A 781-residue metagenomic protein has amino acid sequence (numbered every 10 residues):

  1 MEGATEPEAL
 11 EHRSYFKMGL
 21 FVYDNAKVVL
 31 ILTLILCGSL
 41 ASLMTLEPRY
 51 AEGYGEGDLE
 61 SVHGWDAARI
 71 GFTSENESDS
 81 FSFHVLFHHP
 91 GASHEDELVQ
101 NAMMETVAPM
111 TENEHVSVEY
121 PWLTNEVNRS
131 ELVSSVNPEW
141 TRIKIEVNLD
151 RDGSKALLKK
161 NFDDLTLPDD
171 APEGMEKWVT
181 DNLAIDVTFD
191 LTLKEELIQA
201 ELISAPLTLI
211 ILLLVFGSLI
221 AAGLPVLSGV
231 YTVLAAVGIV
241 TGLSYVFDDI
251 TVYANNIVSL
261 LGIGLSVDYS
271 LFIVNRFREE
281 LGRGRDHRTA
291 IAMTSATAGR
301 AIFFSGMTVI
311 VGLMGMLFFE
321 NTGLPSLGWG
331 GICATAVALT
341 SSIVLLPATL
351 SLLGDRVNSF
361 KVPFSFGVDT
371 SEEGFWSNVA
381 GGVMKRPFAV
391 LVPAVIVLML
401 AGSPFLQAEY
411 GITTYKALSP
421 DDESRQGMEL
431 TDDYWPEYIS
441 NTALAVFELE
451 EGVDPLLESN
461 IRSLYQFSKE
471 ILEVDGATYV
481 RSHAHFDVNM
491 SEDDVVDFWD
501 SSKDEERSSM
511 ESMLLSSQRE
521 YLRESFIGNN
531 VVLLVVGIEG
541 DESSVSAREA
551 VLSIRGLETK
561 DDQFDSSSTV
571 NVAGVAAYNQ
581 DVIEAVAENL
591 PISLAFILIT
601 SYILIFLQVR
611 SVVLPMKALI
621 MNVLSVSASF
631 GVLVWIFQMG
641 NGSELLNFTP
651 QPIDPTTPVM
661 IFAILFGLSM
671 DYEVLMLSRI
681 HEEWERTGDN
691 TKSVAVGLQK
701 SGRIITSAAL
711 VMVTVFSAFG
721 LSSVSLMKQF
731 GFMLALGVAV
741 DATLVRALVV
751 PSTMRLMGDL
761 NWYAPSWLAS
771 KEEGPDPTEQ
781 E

Functional and structural regions predicted by a protein language model:
M1-R49, L132, W140, D150-I412 (+2 more regions): Membrane-embedded transmembrane helical bundles of large multi-pass transporters/channels
V28-L30, N76, V85: A structural boundary signal for the start of the first folded domain, especially the loop/turn and N-capping region
Y54-G55: Long, contiguous juxta-domain segments that are non-catalytic but functionally important
D58-F81, H89-L183, Q407-S643, V674 (+1 more regions): Structured non-transmembrane domains adjacent to transmembrane bundles in polytopic membrane proteins
